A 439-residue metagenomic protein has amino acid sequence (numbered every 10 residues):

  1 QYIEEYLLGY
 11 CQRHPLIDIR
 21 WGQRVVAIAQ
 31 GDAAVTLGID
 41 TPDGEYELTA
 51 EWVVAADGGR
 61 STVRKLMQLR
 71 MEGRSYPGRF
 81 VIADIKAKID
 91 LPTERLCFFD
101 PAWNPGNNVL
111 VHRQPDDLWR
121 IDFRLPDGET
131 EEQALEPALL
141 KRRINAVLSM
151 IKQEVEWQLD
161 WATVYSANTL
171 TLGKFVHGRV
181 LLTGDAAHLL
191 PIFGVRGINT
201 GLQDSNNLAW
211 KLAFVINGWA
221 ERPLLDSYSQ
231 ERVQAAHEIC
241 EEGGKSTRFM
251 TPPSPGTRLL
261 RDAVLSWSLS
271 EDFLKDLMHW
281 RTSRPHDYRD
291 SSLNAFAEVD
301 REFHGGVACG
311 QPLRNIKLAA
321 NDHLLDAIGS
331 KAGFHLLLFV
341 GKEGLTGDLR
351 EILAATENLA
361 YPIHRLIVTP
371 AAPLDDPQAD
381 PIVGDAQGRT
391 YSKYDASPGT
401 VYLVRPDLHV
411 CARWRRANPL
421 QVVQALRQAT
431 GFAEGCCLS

Functional and structural regions predicted by a protein language model:
Q1-M278, S283-D287, L366, C436-S439: Core Rossmann-like FAD-binding/catalytic domain of the broad FAD-dependent monooxygenase superfamily
E5, G9-H14, A146, F214-S439: Helical substrate-recognition/capping region of FAD-dependent monooxygenase/halogenase enzymes
